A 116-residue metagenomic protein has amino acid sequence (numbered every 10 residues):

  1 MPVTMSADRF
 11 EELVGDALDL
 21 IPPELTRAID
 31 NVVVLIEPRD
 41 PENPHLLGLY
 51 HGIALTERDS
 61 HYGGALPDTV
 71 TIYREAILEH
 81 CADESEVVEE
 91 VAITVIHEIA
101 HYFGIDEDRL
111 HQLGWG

Functional and structural regions predicted by a protein language model:
M1-E90, Y102, D108-H111: Active-site rim/adjacent substrate-binding subdomains
E90-E98: Short alpha-helical catalytic segment bearing the HExxH-like zincin motif of zinc-dependent metalloproteases
Q112-G116: Short hydrophobic/aromatic patches at helix-to-coil boundaries
